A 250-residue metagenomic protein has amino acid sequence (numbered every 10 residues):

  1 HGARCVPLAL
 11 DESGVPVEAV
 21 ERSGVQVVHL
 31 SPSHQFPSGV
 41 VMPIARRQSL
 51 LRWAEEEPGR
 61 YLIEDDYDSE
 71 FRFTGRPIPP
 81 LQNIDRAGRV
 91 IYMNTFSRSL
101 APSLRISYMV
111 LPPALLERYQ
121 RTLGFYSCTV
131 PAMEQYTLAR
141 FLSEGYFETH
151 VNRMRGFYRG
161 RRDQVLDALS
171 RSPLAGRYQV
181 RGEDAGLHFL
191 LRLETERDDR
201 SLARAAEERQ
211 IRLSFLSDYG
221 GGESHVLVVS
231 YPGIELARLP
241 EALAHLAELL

Functional and structural regions predicted by a protein language model:
A3-V6, E12-F73: Active-site phosphate-binding strand-loop segment of PLP-dependent enzymes
R4-V6, Y61, R89, Q179 (+1 more regions): Conserved beta-strand segments of alpha/beta enzyme cores
P79-P80, Q120, L138, L169: Catalytic cores of nucleotide-enabled group-transfer and carboxylate-activating enzymes in metabolic and assembly-line
N83-R118, M133: Active-site PLP attachment segment
L111, L190-E196, R212-L249: Conserved PLP-binding active-site segment of the aspartate aminotransferase-like
Q120-L123, E144-L166: Structural signature of PLP-dependent enzymes
R155-L166, Y178-R192, R204: Conserved glycine-rich beta-strand-loop-beta hairpin in the small C-terminal domain of fold type I
